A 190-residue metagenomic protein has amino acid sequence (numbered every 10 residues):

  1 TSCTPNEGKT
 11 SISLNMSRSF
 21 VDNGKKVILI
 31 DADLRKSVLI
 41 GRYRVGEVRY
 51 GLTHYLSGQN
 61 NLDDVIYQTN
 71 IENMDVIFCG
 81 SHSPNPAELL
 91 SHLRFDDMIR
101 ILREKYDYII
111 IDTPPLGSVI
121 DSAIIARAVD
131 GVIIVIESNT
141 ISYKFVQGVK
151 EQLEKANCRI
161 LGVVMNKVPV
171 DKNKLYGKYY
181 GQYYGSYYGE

Functional and structural regions predicted by a protein language model:
T1-E190: P-loop NTP-binding module
